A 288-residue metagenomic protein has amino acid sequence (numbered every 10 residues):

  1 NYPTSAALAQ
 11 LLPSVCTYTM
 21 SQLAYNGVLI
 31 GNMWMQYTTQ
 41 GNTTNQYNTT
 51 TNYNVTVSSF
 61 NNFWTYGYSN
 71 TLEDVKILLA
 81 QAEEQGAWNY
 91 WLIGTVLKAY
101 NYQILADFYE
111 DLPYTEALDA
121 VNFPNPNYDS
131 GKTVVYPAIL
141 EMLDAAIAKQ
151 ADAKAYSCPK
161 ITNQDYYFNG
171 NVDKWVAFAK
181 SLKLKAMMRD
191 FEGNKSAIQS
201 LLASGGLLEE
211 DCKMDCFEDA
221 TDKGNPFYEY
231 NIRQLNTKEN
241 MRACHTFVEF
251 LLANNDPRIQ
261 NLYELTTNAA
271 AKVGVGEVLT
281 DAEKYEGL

Functional and structural regions predicted by a protein language model:
N1-Q40, T51, N62, E73 (+1 more regions): Acidic, glycine-rich segments characteristic of secretory precursors and extracytoplasmic regions
G41-L288: Structured, solvent-exposed acidic/aromatic patches
